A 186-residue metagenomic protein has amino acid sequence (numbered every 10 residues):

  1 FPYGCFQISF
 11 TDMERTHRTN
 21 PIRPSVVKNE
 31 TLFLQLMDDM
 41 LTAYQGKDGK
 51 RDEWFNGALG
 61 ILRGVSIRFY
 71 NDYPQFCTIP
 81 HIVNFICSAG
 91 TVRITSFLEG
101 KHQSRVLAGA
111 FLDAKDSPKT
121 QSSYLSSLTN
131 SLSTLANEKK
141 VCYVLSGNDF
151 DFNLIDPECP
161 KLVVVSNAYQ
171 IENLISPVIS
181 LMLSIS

Functional and structural regions predicted by a protein language model:
F1-S186: P-loop NTPase motor domains
